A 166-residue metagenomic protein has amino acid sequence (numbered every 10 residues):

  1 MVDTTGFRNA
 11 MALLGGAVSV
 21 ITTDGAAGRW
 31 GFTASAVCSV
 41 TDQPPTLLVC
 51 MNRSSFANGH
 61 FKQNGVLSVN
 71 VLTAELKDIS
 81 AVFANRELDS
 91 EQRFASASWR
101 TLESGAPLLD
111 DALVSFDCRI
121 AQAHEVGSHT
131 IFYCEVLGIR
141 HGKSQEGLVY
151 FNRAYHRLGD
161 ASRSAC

Functional and structural regions predicted by a protein language model:
M1-C166: Basic, polyanion-binding surface patches
